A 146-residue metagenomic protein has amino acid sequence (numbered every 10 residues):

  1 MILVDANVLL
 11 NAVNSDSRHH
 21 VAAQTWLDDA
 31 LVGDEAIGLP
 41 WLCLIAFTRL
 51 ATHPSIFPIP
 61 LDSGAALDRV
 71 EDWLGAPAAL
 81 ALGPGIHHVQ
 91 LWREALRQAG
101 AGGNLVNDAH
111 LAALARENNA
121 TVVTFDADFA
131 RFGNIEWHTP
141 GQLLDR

Functional and structural regions predicted by a protein language model:
M1, A112-R146: Acidic, PIN/NYN-like endoribonuclease modules and their adjacent C-terminal/linker elements
M1-L3, N7-L39, P54-D68, D145-R146: Short, well-structured N-terminal submotif of metal-dependent ribonuclease cores
D5, D108, D126: Acidic active-site catalytic centers that drive phospho-/nucleotidyl reactions and related ester hydrolyses
N7-V8, I45, A109-H110: Active-site phosphate/pyrophosphate-handling residues
G33-D34, A76-P77, E117-N118, F132: Structured helix-beta-strand junction loops
G38-L42, T124-F125: Short beta-strand segments at enzyme active-site cores
P60, A78-V123: Active-site neighborhoods of divalent-metal-dependent phosphate/nucleic-acid chemistry enzymes
